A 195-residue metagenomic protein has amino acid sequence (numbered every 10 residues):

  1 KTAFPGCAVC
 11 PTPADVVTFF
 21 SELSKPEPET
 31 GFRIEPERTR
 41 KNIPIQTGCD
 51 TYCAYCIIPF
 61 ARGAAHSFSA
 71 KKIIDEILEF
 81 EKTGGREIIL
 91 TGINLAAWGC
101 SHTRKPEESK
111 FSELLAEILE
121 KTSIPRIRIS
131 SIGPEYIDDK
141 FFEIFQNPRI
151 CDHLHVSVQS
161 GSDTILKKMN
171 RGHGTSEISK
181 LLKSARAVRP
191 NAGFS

Functional and structural regions predicted by a protein language model:
K1, K82-S195: Conserved SAM/AdoMet-binding glycine-rich loop
K1-W98, K110, K140-E143, L154 (+1 more regions): Proteins enriched for Cys/Gly/acidic motifs involved in redox and nucleic-acid/cofactor modification
